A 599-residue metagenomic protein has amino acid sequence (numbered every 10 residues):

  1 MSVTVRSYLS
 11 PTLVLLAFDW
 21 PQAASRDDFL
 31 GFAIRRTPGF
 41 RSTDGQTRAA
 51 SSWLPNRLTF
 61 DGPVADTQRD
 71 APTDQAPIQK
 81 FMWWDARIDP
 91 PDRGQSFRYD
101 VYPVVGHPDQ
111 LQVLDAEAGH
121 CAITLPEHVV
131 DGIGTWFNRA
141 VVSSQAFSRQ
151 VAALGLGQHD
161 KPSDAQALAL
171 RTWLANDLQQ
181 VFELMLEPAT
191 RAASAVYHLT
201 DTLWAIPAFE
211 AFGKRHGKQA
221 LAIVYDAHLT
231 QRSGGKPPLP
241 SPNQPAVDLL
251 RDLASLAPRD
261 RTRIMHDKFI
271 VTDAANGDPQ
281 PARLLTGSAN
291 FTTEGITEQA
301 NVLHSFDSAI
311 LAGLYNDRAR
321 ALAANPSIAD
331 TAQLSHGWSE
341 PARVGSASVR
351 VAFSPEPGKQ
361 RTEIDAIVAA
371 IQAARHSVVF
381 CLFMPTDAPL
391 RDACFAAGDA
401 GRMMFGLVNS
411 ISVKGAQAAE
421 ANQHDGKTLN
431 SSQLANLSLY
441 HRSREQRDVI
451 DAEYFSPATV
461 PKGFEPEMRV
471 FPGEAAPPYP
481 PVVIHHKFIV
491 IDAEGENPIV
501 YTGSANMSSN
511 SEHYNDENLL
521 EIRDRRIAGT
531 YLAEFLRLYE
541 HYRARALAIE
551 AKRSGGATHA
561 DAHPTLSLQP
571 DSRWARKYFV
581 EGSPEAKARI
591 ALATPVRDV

Functional and structural regions predicted by a protein language model:
M1-A175, Q179, E183, E187-T190 (+4 more regions): PLD/PLD-like phosphodiesterase catalytic module centered on the HKD motif
A167-W173, Y197-H198, V351-K359, A476-P478: Short, flexible loop segments at the rims of nucleotide/cofactor-binding pockets, characterized by
T190-S194, V379-L382: A short, Trp-centered hydrophobic/proline-enriched beta-strand micro-motif
A323-G337: Extended, charge-rich helix/loop segments that form flexible, surface "patches" used to engage negatively charged
H336-G406, S410-G415: Beta-propeller domains
